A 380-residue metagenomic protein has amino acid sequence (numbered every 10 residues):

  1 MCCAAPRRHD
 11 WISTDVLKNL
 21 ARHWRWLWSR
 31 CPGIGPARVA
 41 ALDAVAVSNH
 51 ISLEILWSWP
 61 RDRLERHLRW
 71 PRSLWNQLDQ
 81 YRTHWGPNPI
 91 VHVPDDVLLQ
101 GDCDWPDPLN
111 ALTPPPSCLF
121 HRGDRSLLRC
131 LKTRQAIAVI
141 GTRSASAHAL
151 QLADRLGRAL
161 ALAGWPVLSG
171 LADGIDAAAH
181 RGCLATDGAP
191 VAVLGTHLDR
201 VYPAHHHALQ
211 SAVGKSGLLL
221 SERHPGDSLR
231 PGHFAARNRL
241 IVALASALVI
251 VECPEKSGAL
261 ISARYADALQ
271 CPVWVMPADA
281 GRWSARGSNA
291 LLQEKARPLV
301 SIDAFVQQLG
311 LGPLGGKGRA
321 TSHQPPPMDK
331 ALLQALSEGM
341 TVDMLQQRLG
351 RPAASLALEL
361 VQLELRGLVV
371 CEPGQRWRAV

Functional and structural regions predicted by a protein language model:
C2-D104, R366-V380: Short, small/acidic-rich helices and loops at N termini and domain boundaries of DNA replication/processing enzymes
C2-W24, L99-V380: Glycine-biased, small-residue-rich flexible motifs in mid-sequence functional cores and linkers
